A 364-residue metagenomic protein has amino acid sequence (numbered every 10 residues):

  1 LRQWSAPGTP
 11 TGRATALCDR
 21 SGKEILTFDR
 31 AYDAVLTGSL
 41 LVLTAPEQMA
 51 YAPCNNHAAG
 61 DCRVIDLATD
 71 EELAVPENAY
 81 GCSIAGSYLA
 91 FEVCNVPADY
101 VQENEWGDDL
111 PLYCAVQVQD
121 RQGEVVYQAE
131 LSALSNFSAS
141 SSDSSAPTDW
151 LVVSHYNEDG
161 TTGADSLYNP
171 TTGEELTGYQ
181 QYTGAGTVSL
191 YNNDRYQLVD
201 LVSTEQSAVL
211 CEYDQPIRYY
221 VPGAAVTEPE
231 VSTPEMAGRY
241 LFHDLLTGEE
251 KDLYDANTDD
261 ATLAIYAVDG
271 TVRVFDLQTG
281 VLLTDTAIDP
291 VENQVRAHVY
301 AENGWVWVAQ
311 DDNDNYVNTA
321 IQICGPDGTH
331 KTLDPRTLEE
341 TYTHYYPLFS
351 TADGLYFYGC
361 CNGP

Functional and structural regions predicted by a protein language model:
L1-T11, S39-N56, S87-D99, P147-E158 (+10 more regions): Short beta-strand elements that form the blades of beta-propeller/WD-repeat-like and other beta-sheet-rich scaffold
R2, D29, T37, T44 (+17 more regions): A structural detector for beta-sheet-dominated domains
S5, G107, Q128, L151 (+3 more regions): Short linear interaction motif-like sites in intrinsically disordered regions of transcription factors
G12-D29, P53-P76, D109-E130, G160-Y179 (+5 more regions): Surface-exposed loop/turn elements that mediate protein-protein interactions on large endomembrane-trafficking
D29-S39, E77-S87, A129-P147, G178-N193 (+4 more regions): Repeated scaffold domains used in trafficking and secretory/extracellular systems, primarily beta-propellers
